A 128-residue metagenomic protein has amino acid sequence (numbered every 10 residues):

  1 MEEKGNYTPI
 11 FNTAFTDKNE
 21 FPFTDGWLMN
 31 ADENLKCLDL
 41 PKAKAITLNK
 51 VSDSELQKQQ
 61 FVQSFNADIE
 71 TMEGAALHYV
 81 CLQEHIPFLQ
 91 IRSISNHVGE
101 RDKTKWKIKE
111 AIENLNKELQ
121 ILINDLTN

Functional and structural regions predicted by a protein language model:
M1-F65: Mid-sequence, gly/pro-rich, charge-dense loop/helix-turn segments that line enzyme active sites
M1-G5, N66, E70, A111-L115: Gly/Ser/Thr-rich active-site loops/lids in small-molecule metabolic enzymes that frequently grip phosphoryl groups
F21-G26, R92-I94, L115-Q120: A general structural signal for short secondary-structure boundary/capping elements
K36-D39, V80-I86, I121-D125: A structural motif corresponding to the C-terminal end of an alpha-helix and its immediate exit/capping segment
A45, I94, A111-E113: Juxtamembrane helix-loop transition sites at the ends of transmembrane segments in multi-pass membrane proteins
K50-G99: A C-terminal functional module that forms or caps the active site or interfaces directly with catalytic machinery
V98-N128: His/Asp/Glu-rich mid-to-C-terminal helical/loop segments that flank catalytic regions of hydrolases
